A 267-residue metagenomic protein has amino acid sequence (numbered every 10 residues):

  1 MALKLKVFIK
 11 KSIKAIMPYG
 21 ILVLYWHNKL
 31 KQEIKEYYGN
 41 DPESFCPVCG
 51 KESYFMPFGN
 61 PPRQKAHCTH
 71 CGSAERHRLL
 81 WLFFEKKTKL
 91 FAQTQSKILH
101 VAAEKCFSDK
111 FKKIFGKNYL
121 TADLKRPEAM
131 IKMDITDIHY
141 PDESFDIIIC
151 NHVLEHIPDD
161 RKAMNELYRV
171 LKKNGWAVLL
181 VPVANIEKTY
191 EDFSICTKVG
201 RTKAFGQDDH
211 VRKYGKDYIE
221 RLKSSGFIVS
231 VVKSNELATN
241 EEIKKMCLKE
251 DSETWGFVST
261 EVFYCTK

Functional and structural regions predicted by a protein language model:
A2-H139, L237-Y264: Conserved N-terminal segment of class I S-adenosyl-L-methionine
Q32-D41, P158-L167, W176-K267: S-adenosyl-L-methionine-dependent methyltransferase catalytic module, highlighting the catalytic core
K97, S144-D146: Structural signature of beta-strand start/N-cap positions in the alpha/beta core of ABC transporter nucleotide-binding
Y140-P141, A163: Structural alpha-helical scaffold elements that stabilize or flank donor/cofactor-binding regions in carbohydrate
I149: A conserved beta-strand element that flanks and buttresses the S-adenosyl-L-methionine
H152-H156: Short catalytic micro-motifs in class I SAM-dependent methyltransferases
